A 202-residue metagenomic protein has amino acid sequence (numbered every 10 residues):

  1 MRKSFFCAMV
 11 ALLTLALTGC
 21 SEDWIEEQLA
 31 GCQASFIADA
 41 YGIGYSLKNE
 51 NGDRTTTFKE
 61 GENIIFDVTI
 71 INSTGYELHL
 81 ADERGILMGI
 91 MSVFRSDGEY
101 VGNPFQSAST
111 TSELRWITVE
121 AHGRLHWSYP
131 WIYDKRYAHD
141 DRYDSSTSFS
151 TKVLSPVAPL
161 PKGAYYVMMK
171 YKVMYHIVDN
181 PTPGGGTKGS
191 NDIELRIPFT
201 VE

Functional and structural regions predicted by a protein language model:
M1-T18: Sec-dependent bacterial lipoprotein signal peptides
L15-I43: Bacterial Sec-dependent N-terminal signal peptides
G44-G52: Short, solvent-exposed loop/edge segments of extracellular or virion-exposed proteins
T56-E62: Short, solvent-exposed loop/linker segments at the N-terminal edge of repeated beta-sheet extracellular domains
I70-T74: Asparagine-centered strand-capping/turn motif at beta-strand->loop junctions
Y76-R84: Short, hydrophobic/aromatic beta-strand segments
G89-A164, M168-E202: Extended, well-structured beta-strand/loop surface patches that form recognition or cofactor-anchoring regions within
